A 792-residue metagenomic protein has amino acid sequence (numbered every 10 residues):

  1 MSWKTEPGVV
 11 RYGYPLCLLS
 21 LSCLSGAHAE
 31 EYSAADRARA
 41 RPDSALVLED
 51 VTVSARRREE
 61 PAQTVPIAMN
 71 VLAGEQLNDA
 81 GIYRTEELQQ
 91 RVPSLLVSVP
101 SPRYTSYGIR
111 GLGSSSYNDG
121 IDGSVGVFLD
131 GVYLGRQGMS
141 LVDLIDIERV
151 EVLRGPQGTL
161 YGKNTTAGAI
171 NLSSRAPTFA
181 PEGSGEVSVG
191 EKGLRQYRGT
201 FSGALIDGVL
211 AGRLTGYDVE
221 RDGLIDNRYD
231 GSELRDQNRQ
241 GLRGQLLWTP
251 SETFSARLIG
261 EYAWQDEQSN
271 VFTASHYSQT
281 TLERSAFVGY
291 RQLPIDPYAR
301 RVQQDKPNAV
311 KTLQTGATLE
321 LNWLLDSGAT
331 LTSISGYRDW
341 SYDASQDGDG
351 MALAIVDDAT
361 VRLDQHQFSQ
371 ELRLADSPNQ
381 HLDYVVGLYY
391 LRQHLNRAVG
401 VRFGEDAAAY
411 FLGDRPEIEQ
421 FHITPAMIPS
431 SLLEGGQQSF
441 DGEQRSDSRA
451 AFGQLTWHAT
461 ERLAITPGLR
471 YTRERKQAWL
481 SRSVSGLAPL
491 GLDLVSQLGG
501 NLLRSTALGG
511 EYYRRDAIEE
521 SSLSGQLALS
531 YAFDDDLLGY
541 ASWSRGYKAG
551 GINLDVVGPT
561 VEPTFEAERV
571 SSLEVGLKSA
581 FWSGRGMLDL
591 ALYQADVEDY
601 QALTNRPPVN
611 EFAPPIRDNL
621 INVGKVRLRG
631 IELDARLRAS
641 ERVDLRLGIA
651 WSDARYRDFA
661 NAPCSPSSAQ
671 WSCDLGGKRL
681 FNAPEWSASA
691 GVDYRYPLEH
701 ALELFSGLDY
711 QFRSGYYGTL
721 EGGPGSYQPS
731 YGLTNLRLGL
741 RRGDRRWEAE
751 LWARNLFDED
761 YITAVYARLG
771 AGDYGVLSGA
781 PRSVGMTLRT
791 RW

Functional and structural regions predicted by a protein language model:
M1-I82, E86-V92, E252-T253, A317 (+4 more regions): N-terminal Sec signal peptide and the immediately downstream disordered periplasmic leader that contains the TonB box
R37-A180, V575: Acidic, small-polar-rich N-terminal luminal/periplasmic segments of exported/outer-membrane proteins
D122-S124, R136, I145-R154, T159-R228 (+7 more regions): Outer-membrane beta-barrel translocator/receptor signature
N171, T178-A180, S188, T200-Q304 (+6 more regions): Periplasmic-side early beta-strands and strand-to-turn transitions of outer-membrane beta-barrels
I225-E233, N270-Q303, D347-D358, G400-D441 (+6 more regions): Solvent-exposed loop segments that connect transmembrane elements
E320-D326, T330-Q346, A532-K548, D555 (+5 more regions): Membrane-embedded beta-barrel scaffold of Gram-negative outer-membrane proteins
Y384-V385, E461-I465, Q594-D596, I621-L720 (+1 more regions): Gram-negative outer-membrane beta-barrel transporters
D596, Q711-T719, L740-W792: C-terminal beta-signal and adjacent terminal beta-strands/loops of Gram-negative outer-membrane beta-barrel proteins
